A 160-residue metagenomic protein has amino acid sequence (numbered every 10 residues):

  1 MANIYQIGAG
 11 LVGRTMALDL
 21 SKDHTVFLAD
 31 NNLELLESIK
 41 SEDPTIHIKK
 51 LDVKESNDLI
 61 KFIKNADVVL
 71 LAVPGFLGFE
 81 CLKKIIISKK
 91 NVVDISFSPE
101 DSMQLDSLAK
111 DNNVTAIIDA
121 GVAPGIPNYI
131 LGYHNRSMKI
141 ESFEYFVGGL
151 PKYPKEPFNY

Functional and structural regions predicted by a protein language model:
I4-G8: Conserved N-terminal Rossmann-fold NAD(P)-binding element of oxidoreductases
G13-R14: N-terminal Rossmann-fold NAD(P) dinucleotide-binding loop
N32-L35, P99: Helix N-cap at the beta1-alpha1 junction of Rossmann-like dinucleotide-binding domains, i.e., the first residues
D43-E55: Rossmann-fold cofactor-recognition segment
D52-N65: Conserved Rossmann-fold cofactor-binding substructure of NAD(P)-dependent oxidoreductases
K61-I63, F76-I95: Rossmann-fold NAD(P) dinucleotide-binding segment
I95-I118: Rossmann-fold NAD(P)-binding glycine/threonine-rich loop
T115-Y160: Rossmann-like dinucleotide-binding core of oxidoreductases
